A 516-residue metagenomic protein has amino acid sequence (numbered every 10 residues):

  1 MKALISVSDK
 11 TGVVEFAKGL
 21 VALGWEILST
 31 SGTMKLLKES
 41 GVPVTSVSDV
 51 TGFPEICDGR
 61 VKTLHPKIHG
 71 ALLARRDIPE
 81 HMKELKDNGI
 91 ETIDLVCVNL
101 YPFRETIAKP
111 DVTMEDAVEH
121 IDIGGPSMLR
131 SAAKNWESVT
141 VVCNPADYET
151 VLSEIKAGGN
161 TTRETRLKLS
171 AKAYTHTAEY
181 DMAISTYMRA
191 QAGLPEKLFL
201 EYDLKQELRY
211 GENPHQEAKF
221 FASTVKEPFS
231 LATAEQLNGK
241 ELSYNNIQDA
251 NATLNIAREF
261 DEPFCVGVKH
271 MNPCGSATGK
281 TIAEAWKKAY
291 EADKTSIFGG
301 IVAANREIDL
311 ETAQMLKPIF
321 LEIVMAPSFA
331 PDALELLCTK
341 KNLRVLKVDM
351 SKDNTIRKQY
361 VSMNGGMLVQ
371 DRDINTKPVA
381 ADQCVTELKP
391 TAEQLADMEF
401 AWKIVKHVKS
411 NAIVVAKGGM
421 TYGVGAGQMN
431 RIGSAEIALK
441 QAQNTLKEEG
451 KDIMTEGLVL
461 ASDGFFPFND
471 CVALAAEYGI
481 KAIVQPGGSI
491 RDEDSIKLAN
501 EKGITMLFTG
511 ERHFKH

Functional and structural regions predicted by a protein language model:
M1-A3, L95, Y180-H516: ATP-dependent carboxylate/acyl-activation modules
M1-V50: N-terminal glycine-/serine-/threonine-rich phosphate-binding loop
I27, V44, V139-V141, V345 (+2 more regions): Hydrophobic beta-strand scaffold residues
G32-P102: Glycine-rich nucleotide/cofactor/substrate-binding loop typically near the N-terminus or early in the first domain
T33-L36, T51-C57, F103-E105, S127-R130 (+6 more regions): Short gly/pro/ser/thr-enriched loop/turn and capping motifs at secondary-structure boundaries
R76-I123, R130-A132, Q383-A392: Active-site/ligand-binding-proximal alpha/beta "capping" segment
M128, N135-Y148: Mobile "lid/hinge" segments at catalytic clefts and subdomain interfaces of large enzymes
P145-A146, T150-L198: Non-catalytic interaction/clamp surfaces of large macromolecular machines
